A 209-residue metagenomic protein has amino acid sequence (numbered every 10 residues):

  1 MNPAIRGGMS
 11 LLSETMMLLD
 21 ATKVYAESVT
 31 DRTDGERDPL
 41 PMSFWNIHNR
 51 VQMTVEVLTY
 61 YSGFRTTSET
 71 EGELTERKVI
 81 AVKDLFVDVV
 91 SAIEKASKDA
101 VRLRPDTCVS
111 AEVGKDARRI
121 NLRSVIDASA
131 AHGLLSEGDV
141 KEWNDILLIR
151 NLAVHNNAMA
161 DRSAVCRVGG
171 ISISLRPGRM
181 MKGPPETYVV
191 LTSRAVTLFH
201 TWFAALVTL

Functional and structural regions predicted by a protein language model:
M1-S91, K95-S97, S129-I149, A164-L209: Extended intrinsically disordered or low-complexity regions, especially N/C-terminal cytosolic tails and loops, rather
S97-L148, H155-N156: Short non-catalytic regulatory patches outside canonical folded cores
R102, V109-S110, S163, R167-G170: Flexible domain-boundary/linker segments
V154-V165: Substrate-binding/catalytic groove segments of enzymes that remodel or degrade extracellular structural polymers
